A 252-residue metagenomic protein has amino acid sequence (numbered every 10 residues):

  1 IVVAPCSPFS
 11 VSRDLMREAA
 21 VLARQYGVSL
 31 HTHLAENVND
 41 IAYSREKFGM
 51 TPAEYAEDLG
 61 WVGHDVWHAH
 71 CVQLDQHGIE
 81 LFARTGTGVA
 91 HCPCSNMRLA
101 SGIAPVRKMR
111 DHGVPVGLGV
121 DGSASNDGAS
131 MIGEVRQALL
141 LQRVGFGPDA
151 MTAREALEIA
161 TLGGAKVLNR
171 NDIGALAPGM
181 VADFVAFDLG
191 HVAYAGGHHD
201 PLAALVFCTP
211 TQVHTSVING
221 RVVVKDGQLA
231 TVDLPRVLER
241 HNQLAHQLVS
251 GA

Functional and structural regions predicted by a protein language model:
I1-G88, A100-V116: Histidine/acidic residue-rich metal-binding segments in metalloenzymes
V21-V28, W61, Q137-V144, K166-R170 (+2 more regions): Generic secondary-structure signature for well-ordered alpha-helical cores
L34, P93, D188-G190: Nucleotide-sugar donor-binding loop of glycosyltransferases
E36, P93-M97, G122-A124: Short, acidic/turn-prone active-site loops that include or flank metal/cofactor- and phosphate-binding residues
D58-D65, R107-H191, V206-P210: His/Asp/Glu-enriched, well-ordered alpha-helical/loop segment that forms or immediately abuts the divalent-metal
Q76, M97-R98, N126, Y194: Short glycine-rich, flexible loops that bind phosphorylated cofactors or substrates
L99-I103, D127-A129, G197: Short, charged, surface-exposed secondary-structure boundary motifs
E158-A252: Active-site microenvironment of metallo-dependent hydrolases
